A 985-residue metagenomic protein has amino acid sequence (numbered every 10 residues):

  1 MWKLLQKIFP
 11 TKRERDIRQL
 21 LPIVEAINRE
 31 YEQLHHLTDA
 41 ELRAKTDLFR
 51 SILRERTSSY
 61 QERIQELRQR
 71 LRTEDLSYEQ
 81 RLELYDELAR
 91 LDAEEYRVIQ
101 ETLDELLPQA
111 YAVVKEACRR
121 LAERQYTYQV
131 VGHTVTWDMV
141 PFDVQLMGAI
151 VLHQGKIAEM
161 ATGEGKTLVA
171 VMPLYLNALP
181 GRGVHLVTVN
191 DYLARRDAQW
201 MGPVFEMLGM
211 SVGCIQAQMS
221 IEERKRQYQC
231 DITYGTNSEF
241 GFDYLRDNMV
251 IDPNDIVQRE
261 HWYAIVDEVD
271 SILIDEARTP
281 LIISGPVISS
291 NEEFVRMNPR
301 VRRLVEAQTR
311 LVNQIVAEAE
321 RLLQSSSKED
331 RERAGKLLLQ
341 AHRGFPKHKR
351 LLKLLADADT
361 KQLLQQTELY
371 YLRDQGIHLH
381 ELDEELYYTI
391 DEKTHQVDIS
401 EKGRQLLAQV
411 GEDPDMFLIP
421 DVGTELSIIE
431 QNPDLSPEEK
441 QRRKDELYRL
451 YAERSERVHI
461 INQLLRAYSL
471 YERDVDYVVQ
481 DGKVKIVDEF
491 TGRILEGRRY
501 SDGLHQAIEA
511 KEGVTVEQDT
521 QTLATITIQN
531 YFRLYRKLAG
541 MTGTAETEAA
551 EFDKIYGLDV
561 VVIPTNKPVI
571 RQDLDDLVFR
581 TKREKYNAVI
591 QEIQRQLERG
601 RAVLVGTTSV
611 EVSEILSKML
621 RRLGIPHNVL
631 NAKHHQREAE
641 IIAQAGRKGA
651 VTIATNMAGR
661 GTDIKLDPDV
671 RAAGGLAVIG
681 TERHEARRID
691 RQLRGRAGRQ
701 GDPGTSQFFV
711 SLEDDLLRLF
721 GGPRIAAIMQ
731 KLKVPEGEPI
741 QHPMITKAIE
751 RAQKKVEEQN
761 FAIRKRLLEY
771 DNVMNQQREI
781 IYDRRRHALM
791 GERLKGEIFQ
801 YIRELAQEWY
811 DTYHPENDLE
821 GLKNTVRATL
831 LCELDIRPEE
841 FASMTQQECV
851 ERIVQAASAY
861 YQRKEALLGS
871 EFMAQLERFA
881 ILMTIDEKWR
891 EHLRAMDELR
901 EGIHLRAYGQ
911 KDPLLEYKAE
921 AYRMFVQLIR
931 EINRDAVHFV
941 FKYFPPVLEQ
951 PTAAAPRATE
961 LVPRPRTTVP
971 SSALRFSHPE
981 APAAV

Functional and structural regions predicted by a protein language model:
M1-K733, D783, E804: Conserved P-loop NTPase motor core
E41, I460, Y477-V487, T491-R499 (+3 more regions): Extended, charged helical/alpha-beta scaffold domains that provide interaction surfaces
